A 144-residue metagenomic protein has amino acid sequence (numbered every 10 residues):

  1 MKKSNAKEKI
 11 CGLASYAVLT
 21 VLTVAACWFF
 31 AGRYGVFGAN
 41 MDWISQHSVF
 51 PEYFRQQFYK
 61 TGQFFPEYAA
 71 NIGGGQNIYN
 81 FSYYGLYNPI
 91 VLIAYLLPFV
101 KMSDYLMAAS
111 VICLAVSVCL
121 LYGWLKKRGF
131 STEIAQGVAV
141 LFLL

Functional and structural regions predicted by a protein language model:
M1-G32: Start-transfer (signal-anchor) and selected internal transmembrane alpha helices of multi-pass inner/ER membrane
K3-K7, C11, L97-M102, L106 (+1 more regions): Juxtamembrane/transmembrane-helix boundary motifs in multi-pass membrane proteins
G12, N40-M41, L125: Short secondary-structure boundary micro-motifs
L13-V18, A108, Q136-V140: Hydrophobic alpha-helical transmembrane segments
T23-V118, V140-L144: Membrane-interface coil-to-helix junctions
L121-L143: Transmembrane-helix signature of polytopic, membrane-embedded enzymes that assemble or transfer cell-envelope glycans
